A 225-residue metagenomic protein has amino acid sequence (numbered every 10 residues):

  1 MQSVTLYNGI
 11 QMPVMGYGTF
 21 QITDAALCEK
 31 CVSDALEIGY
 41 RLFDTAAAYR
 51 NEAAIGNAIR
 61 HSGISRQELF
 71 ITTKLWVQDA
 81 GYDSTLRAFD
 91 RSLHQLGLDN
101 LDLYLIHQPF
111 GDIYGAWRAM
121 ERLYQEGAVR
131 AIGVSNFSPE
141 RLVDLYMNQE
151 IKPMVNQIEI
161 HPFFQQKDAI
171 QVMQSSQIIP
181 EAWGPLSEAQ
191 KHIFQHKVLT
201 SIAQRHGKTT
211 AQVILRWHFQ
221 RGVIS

Functional and structural regions predicted by a protein language model:
M1, V32, E52, G56-I59 (+5 more regions): Generic structural signal for well-ordered alpha-helices, preferentially at hydrophobic/aromatic core positions
M1-L69, L186-S187: N-terminal binding-site loop/beta-alpha segment at the start of enzyme catalytic domains that lines or forms
Y7, L36, G56-L69, D90-D99 (+3 more regions): Acidic (Asp/Glu)-rich catalytic clusters
Y17, A35, F43, I55 (+9 more regions): Conserved, mostly hydrophobic/aromatic
I22-A26, D44-A54, Q78-D83, P109-I113 (+2 more regions): Acidic-and-aromatic substrate-binding clefts and catalytic sites of carbohydrate-active enzymes
T23-L36, A80-L96, G115, E140-V143 (+1 more regions): Short, acidic/polar
K74-R122: Glycine/small-residue-rich loop that forms an oxyanion/phosphate-binding "nest" at active or ligand-binding sites
Q108-S225: Beta/alpha (TIM)-barrel catalytic core signal, keyed to glycine-rich beta->alpha loops juxtaposed to Asp/Glu that bind
